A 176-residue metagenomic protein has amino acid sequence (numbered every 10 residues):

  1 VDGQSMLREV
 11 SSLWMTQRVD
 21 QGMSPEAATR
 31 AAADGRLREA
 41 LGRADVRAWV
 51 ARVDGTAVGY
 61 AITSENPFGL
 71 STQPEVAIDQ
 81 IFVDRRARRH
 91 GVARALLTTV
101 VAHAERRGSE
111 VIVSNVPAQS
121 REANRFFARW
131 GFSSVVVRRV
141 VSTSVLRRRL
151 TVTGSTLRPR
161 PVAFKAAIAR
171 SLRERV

Functional and structural regions predicted by a protein language model:
V1-S12, M23: A short beta-loop-alpha structural element at the N-terminal edge of CoA-dependent acyl/N-acetyltransferase catalytic
M15-L37: Conserved GNAT-fold acetyl-CoA-binding loop/helix
R38-V50, A77: A short helix-loop-beta-strand connector motif used in the catalytic cores of GNAT acetyltransferases and, in some
V50, T56-E65, A77, F82: Conserved beta-strand in the GNAT
V83, R89-A102, R129: Conserved acetyl-CoA-binding loop-helix of GNAT-fold acetyltransferases
R94, R106, A118-V137, V141: Conserved active-site alpha-helix within GNAT-family acetyltransferase domains
A104-V116: Conserved GNAT acetyl-CoA-binding A-motif
R129-V176: Terminal substrate-recognition subdomain of acyl/acetyltransferases
